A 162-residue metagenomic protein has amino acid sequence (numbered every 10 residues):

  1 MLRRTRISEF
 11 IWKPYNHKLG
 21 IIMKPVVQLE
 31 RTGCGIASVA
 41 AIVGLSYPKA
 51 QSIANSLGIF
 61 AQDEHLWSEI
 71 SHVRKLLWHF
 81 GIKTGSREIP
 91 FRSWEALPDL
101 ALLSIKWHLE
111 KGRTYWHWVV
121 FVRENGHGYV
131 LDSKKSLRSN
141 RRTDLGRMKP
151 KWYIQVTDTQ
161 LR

Functional and structural regions predicted by a protein language model:
L2-E64, H79-F80: Active-site nucleophile-adjacent alpha helix/oxyanion-hole segment immediately C-terminal to the catalytic cysteine
E9, S56-W116, V120-P150: Conserved active-site-adjacent core of cysteine acyl-enzyme catalytic domains
P14, S46, G128, K151-W152: Intrinsically disordered, low-complexity N-terminal regions enriched in serine/proline/glycine with scattered basic
K18-I21, E124, D158-T159: A generic structural signal for solvent-exposed, polar alpha-helical segments
R147-R162: Charged phosphate-binding loop/patch that engages nucleotide di/tri-phosphates or the phosphate backbone of nucleic
